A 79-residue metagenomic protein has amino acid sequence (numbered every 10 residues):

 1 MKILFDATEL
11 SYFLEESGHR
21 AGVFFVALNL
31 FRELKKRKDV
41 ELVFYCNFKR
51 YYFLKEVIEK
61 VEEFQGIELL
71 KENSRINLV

Functional and structural regions predicted by a protein language model:
M1-V79: Carbohydrate transferase catalytic cores enriched for Leloir-type hexosyltransferases
